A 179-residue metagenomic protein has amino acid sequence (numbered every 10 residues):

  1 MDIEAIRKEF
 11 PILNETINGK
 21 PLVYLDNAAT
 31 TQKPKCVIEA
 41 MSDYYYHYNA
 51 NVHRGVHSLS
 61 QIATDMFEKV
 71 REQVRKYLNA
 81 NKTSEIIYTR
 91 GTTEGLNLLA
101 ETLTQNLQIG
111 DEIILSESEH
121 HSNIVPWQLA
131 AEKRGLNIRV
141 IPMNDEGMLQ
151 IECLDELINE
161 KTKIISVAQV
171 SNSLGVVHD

Functional and structural regions predicted by a protein language model:
M1-D179: Pyridoxal 5′-phosphate
